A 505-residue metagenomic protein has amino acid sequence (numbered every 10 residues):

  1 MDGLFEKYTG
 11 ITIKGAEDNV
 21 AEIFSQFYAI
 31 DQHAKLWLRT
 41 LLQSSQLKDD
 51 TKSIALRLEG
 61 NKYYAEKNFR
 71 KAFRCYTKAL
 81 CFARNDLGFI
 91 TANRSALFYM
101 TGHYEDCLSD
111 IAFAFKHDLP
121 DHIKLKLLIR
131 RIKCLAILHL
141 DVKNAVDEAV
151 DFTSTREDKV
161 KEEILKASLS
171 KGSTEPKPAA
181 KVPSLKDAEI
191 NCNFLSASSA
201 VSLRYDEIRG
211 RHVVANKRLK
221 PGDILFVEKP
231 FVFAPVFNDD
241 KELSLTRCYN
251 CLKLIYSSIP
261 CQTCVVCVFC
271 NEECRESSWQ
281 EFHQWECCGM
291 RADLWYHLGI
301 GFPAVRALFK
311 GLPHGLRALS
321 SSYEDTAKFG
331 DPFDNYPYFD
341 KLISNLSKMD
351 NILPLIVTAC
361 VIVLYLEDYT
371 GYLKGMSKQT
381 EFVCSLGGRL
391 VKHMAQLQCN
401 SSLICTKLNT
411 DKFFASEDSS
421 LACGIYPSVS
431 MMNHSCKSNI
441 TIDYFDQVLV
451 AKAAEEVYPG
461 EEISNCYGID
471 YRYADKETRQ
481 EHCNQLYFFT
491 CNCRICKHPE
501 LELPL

Functional and structural regions predicted by a protein language model:
M1-L505: Short alpha-helical interaction motifs and adjacent low-complexity tails used for partner binding in regulatory proteins
